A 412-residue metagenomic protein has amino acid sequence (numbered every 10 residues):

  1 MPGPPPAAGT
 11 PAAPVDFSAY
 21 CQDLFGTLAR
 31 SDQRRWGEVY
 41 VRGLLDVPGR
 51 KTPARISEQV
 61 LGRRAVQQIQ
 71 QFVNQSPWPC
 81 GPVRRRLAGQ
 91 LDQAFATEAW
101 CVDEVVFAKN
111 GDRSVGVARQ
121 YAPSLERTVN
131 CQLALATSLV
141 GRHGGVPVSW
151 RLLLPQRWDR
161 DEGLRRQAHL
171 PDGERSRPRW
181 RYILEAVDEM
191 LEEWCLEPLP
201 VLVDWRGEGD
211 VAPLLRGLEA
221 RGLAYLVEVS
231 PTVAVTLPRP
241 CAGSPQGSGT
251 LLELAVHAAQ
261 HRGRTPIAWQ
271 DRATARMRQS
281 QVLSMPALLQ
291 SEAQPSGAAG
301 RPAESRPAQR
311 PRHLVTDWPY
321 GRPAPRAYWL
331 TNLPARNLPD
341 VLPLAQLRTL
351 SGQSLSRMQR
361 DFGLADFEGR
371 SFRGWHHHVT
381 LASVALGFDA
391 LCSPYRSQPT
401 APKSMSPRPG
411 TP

Functional and structural regions predicted by a protein language model:
M1-Q33, L154, A242-P302, R360-E368 (+2 more regions): A short, flexible helix-boundary coil/loop motif
P2-Q71: Gly/serine-rich nucleotide phosphate-binding loop at the start of the catalytic core of nucleotide/ADP-ribose-handling
I56, A99-A108, T137, P200-E208 (+4 more regions): Short, conserved catalytic/metal-binding motifs centered on acidic residues
Q67-Q71, L125-E197, P325-R326: Electropositive, glycine- and tryptophan-enriched low-complexity nucleic-acid-binding patches
P77-Q156: Active-site-proximal, Lys/Arg-enriched surface segment that forms a nucleic-acid-binding/basic interface patch
V106, A335-G369: Short amphipathic alpha-helical "interface-anchor" segments enriched in bulky aromatics
G145-V146, R151, W158, L226-S230 (+1 more regions): An anionic, glycine-rich sequence signature occurring as long contiguous blocks
Q167-R239: Domain-level cores of phosphate- or acyl-group-handling catalytic modules
